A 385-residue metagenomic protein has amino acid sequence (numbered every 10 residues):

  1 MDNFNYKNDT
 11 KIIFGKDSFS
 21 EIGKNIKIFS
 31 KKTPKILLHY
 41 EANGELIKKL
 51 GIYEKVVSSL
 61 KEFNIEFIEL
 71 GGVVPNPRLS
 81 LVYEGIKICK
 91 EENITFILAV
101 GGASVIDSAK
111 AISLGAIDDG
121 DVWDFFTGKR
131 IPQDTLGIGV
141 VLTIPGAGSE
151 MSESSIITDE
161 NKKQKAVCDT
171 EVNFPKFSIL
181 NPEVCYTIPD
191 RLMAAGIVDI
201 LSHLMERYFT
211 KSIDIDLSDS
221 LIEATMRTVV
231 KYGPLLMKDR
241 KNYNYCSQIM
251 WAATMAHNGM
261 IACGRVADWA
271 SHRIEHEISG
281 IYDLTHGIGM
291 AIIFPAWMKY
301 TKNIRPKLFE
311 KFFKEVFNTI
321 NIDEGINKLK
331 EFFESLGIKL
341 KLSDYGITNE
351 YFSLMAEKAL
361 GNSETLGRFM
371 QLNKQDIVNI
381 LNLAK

Functional and structural regions predicted by a protein language model:
M1-F96, L342: ATP/NTP phosphate-donor binding region
K7, E315-K385: C-terminal charged capping/lid subdomain of soluble metabolic enzymes
T10, S20, I117-D214: A glycine/threonine-rich phosphate-anchoring loop and its flanking beta-alpha core in nucleotide/phosphate-binding
V82-I86, V105-D119, M151-S152: Short Gly/Thr/Asp-enriched flexible loops that form oxyanion-binding sites at enzyme active sites
Y83-I86, V172-S178, M226, R265-H272: Acidic-glycine-rich active-site phosphate/pyrophosphate-binding loop
I94-I112, T143-S149, I281-L284: Glycine/serine-rich anion-binding loops at beta->alpha junctions that coordinate negatively charged ligand groups
R207, K211-K328: Active-site segments that bind and position negatively charged phosphate/pyrophosphate groups
